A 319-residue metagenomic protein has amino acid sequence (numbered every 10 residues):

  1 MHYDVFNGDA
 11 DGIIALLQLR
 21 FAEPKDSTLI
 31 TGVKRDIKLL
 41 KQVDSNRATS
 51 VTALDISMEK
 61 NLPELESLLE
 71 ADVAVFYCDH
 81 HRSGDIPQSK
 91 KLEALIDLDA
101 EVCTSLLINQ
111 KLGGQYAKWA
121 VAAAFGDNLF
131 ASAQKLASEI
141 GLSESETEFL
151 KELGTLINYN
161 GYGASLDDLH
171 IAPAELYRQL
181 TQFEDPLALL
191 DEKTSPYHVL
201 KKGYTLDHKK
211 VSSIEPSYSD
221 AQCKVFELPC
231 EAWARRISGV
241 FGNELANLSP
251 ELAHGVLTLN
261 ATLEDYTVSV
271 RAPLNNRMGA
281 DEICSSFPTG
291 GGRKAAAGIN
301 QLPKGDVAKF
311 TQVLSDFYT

Functional and structural regions predicted by a protein language model:
M1-T155, F226, A232, R236-H254 (+1 more regions): Replace "Mg2+/Mn2+-dependent" with "divalent metal-dependent
Y3, Y77, Y116, Y159-Y162 (+6 more regions): Sequence-level detector for tyrosine residue identity
L98-D99, Q179-E227: Oxyanion-binding "anion nests"
L153-H198: Long, charge-rich alpha-helical interaction segments
